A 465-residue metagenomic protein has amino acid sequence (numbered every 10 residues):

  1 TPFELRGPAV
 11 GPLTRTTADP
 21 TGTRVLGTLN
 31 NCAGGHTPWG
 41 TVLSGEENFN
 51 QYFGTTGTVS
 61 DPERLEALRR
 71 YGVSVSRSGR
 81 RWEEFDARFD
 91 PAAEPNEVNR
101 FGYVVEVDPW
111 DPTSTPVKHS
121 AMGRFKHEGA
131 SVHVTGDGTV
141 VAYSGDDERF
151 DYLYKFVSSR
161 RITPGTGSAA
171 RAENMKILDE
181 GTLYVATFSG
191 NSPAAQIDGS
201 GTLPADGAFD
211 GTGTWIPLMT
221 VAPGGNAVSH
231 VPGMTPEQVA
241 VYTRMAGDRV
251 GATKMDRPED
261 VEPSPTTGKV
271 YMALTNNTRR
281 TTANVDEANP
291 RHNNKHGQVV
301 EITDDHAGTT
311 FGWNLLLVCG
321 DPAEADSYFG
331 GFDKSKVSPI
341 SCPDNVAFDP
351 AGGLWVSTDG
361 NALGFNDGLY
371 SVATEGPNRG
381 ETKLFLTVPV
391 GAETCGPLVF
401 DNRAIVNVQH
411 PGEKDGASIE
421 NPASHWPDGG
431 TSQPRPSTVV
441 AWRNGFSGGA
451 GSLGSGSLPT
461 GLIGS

Functional and structural regions predicted by a protein language model:
T1-S465: Conserved small-residue
